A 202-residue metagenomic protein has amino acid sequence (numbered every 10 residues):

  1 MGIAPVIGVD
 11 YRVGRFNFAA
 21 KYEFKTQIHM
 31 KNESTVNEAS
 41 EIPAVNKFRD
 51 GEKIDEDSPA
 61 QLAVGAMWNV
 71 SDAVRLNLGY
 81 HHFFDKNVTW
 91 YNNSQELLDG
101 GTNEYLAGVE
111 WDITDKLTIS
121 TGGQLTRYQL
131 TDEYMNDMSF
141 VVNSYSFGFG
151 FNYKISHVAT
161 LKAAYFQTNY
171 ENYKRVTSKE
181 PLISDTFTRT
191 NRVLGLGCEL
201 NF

Functional and structural regions predicted by a protein language model:
M1-F202: Outer-membrane beta-barrel porins/channels
